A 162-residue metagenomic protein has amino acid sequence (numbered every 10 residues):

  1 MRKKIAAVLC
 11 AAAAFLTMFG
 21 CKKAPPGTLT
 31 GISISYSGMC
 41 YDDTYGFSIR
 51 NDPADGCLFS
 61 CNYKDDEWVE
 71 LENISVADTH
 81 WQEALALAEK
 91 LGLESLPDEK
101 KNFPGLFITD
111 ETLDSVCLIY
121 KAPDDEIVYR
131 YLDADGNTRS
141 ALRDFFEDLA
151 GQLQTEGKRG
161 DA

Functional and structural regions predicted by a protein language model:
M1-F19: Sec-dependent bacterial lipoprotein signal peptides
A6, M39-Y41, A54-G56, D66 (+3 more regions): Generic "edge-of-domain/loop-turn" microfeature
F19-C21, L93: Generic structural signal for secondary-structure transition and capping sites
C21-M39, D98-A162: Short, well-ordered, aromatic-rich surface patches in folded extracellular/luminal domains
C21-N62, W68, S75: N-terminal export/targeting and maturation segments
Y45-R50, E70-A77, P123-N137: Short amphipathic beta-strand/extended segments with alternating polar/hydrophobic composition
S60-L96: A short-motif feature that recognizes glycine-rich, charge-decorated loops that bind or process nucleotide phosphates
